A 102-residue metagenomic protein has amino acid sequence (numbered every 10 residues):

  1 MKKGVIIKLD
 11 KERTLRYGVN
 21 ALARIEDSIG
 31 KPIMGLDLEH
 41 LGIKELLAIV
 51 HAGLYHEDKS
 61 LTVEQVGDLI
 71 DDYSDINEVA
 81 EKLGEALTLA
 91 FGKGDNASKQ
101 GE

Functional and structural regions predicted by a protein language model:
M1-G4, K8, A23-K44, H56-E102: Charged interaction scaffolds used for protein-protein
R13-L15: Short, isolated positions in well-ordered beta-strands
G18: Residue-level signal for threonine
V50: A residue-level signal for conserved active-site and pocket-lining positions in enzyme catalytic cores
G53: Conserved active-site "lid/cap" helical segment
